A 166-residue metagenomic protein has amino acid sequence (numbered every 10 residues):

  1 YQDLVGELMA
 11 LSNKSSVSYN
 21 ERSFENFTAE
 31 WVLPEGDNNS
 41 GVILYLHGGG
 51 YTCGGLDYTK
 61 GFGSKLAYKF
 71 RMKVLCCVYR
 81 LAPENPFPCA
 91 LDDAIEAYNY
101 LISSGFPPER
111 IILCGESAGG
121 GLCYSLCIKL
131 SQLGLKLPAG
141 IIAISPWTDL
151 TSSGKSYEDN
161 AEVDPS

Functional and structural regions predicted by a protein language model:
Y1-D37: A glycine/proline-hinged amphipathic helix-loop "lid/cap" segment that gates access to hydrophobic ligand pockets
S40-G49: Short beta-strand element of the alpha/beta-hydrolase
V42, R71-L75: A fold-wide structural signal in alpha/beta-hydrolase
G50, Y79-P83, T148: Alpha/beta-hydrolase active-site loop signature
G55-L56, F62, L75-R110: Catalytic nucleophile-loop/oxyanion-hole region of alpha/beta-hydrolase and closely related hydrolase-like folds
P108-R110, Y124-S166: Alpha/beta hydrolase fold serine-hydrolase catalytic domain that processes acyl esters and thioesters
G115, G119, C123: Gly/Ala-rich beta-loop-alpha elbow adjacent to hydrolase catalytic centers
